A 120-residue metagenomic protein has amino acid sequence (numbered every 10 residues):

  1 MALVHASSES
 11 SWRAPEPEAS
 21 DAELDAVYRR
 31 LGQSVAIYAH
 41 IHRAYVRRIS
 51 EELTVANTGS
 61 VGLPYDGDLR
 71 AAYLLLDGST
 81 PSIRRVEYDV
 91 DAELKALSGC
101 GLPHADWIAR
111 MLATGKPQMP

Functional and structural regions predicted by a protein language model:
M1-V35: Conserved catalytic scaffold of divalent metal-dependent phosphoesterases
L3, Y38, N57: Short hydrophobic beta-strand that contains or immediately precedes a catalytic carboxylate
S7-E9, H40-A44, V61-G62: Catalytic metal-binding/acid-base residues of hydrolase active sites
S8-E9, A26-R29, Y45-I49, T54-A56: N-terminal start-of-chain detector that recognizes signal peptides and the immediate post-cleavage beginning
Q33-H42, R47: Hydrophobic, aromatic-enriched interface-forming segments
V35, R48-P120: Acidic, His/Gly-rich catalytic cores of divalent-metal-dependent hydrolytic chemistry
